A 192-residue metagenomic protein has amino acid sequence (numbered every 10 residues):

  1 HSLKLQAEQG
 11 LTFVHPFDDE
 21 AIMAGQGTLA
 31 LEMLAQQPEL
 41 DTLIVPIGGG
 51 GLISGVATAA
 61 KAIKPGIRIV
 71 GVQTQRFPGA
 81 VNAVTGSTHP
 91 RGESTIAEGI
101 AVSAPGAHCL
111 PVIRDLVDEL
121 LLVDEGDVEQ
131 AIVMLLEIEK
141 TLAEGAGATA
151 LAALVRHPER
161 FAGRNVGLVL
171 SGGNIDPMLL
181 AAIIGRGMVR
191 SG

Functional and structural regions predicted by a protein language model:
H1-T42, Q73-L122: Small/polar-residue-rich loop-to-helix segments that shape phosphate-bearing ligand pockets
D18, I47-G51, I69, Q73-P78 (+5 more regions): Glycine-rich beta-alpha junction loops
A24-Q26, S54-A57, A80-S87, V133-M134 (+1 more regions): Short, well-ordered secondary-structure micro-motifs
E32, I53-K64: Short Gly/Thr/Asp-enriched flexible loops that form oxyanion-binding sites at enzyme active sites
E39, A62-G66, E159-R160: Short helix-capping segments at alpha-helix termini
G66-R68, N165: Residues at the starts of beta-strands that form the adenosine-phosphate
G106-R164: Active-site-adjacent helical/loop segments in soluble small-molecule enzymes
T149-G192: Phosphate-binding loop/pocket of nucleotide- and phosphate-handling active sites
